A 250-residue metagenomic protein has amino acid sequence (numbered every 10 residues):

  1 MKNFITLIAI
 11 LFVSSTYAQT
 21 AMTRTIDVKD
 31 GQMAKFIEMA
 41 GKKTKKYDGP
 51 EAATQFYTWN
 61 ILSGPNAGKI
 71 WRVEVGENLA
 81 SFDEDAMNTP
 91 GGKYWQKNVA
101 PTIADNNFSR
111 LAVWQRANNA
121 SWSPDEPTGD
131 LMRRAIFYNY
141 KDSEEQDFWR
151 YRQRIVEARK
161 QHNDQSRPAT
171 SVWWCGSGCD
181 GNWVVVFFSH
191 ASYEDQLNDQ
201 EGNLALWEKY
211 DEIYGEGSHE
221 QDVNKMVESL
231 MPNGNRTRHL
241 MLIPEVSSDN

Functional and structural regions predicted by a protein language model:
M1-I8: Positively charged n-region of N-terminal signal peptides that target proteins for export
A9-A18: Hydrophobic h-region of N-terminal signal peptides that target proteins for export in Gram-negative bacteria
A18-N250: Short S/T/G/P-rich N-terminal loop/turn motif that feeds into the first structured element of a domain
